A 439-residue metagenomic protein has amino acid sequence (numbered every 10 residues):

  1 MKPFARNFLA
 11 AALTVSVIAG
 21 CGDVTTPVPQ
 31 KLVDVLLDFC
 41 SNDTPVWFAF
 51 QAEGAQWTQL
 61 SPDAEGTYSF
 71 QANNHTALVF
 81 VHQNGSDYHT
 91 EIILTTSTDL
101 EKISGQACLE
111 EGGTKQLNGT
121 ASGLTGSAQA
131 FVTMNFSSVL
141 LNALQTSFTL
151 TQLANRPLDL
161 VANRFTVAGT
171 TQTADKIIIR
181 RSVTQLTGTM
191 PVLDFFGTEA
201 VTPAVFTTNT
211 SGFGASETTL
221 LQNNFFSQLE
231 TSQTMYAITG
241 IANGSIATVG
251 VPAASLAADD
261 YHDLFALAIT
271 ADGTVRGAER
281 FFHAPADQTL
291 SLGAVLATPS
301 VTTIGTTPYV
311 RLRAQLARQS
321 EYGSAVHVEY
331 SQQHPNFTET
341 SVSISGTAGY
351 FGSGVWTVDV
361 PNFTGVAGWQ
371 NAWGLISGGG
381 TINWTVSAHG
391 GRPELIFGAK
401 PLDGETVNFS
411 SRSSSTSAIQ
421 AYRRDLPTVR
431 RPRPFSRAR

Functional and structural regions predicted by a protein language model:
M1-L9: Bacterial N-terminal signal peptides that target proteins for export
V17-G20: C-terminal motif of bacterial Sec signal peptides marking the signal peptidase cleavage site
G22-V24: Bacterial signal peptide processing site
P29-P308, G404-R437: Preference for solvent-exposed, low-hydrophobicity sequence contexts
D43-V46, G214-N223, Q315-S343, G368-T381 (+1 more regions): Solvent-exposed loop/turn segments flanking beta-strands in beta-repeat/beta-sandwich domains
S245-A257, G354-N383: Signal that preferentially marks extracellular ectodomain short beta-strand elements of beta-sandwich modules
H262-A266, L375-P393: Internal, hydrophobic beta-strand segments that form the core of beta-sheet-rich folds
P308-E321, V358-N362: Conserved aromatic anchor
